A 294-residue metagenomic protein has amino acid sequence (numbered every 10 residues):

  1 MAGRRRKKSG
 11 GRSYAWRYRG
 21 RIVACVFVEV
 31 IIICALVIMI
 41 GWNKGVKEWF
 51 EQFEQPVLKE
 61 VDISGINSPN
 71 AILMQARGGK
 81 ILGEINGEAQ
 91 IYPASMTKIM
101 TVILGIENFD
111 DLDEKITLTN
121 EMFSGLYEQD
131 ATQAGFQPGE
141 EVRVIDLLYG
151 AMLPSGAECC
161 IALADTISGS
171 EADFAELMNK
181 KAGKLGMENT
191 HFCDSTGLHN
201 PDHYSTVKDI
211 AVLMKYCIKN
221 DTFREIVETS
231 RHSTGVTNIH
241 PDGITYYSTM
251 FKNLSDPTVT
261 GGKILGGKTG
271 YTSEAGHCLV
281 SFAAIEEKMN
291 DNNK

Functional and structural regions predicted by a protein language model:
M1-I22: N-terminal Lys/Arg-rich, disordered targeting/topogenic segments
R21, L82, I116, K288-D291: Catalytic-site microenvironment of enzymes that process N-acetyl-hexosamine-containing cell-wall polysaccharides
A24-M39: Hydrophobic membrane-insertion alpha-helices, especially the h-region of bacterial N-terminal signal peptides
V37-K47, G270: Non-catalytic interaction/Regulatory regions outside core domains
K44-K208, C217-D221: Active-site-adjacent loops and short helices of periplasmic peptidoglycan-processing enzymes
A71-M74, V280-A284: Short conserved beta-strand segments at catalytic cores or DNA/RNA-binding microdomains of nucleic-acid binding
E158-E274, C278, I285: A conserved catalytic-loop motif detector
L279-A283, M289-K294: Short, well-ordered beta-strand elements
